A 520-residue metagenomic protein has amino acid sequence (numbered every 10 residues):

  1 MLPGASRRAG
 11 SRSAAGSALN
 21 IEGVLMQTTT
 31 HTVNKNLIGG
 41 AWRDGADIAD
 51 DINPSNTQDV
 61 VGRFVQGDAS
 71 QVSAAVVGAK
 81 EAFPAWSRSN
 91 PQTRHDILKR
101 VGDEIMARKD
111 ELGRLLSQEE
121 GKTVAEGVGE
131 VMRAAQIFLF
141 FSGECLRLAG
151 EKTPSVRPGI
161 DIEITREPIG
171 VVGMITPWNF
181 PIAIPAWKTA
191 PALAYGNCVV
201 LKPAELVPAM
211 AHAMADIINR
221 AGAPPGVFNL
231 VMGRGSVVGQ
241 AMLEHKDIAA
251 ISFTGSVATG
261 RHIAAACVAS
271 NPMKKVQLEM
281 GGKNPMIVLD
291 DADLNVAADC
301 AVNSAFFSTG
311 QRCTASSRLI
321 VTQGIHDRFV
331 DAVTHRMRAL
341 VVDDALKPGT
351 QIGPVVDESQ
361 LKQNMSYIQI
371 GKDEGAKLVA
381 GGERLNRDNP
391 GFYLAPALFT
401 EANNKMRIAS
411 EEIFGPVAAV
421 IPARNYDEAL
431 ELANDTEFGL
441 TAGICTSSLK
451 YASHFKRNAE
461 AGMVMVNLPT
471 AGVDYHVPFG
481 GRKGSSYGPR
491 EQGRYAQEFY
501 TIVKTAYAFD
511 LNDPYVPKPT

Functional and structural regions predicted by a protein language model:
R12, A18-N56, E383: Hydrophobic face of amphipathic alpha-helices that form TPR/SEL1-like repeat modules and related alpha-solenoid
L25, T57-G62, I248, I287 (+6 more regions): Conserved C-terminal structural/oligomerization subdomain of aldehyde/semialdehyde dehydrogenase
G40, Q58, R94, L116 (+10 more regions): Residue-level signal for inorganic ion chemistry
T57-A149, G159: Glycine-rich loop-to-alpha-helix module at the N-terminal edge of alpha/beta enzyme cores
F83, S87, G102-K109, G113 (+19 more regions): Structural signal for hydrophobic packing residues in well-ordered secondary-structure cores of soluble enzyme domains
G150-V296, A423: Rossmann-like NAD(P) dinucleotide-binding subdomain of oxidoreductase/dehydrogenase enzymes
C198-V200, L378, M463: A short hydrophobic/small-residue beta-strand
I217, E244, A250, A258-N403 (+2 more regions): ALDH superfamily catalytic-core signature
